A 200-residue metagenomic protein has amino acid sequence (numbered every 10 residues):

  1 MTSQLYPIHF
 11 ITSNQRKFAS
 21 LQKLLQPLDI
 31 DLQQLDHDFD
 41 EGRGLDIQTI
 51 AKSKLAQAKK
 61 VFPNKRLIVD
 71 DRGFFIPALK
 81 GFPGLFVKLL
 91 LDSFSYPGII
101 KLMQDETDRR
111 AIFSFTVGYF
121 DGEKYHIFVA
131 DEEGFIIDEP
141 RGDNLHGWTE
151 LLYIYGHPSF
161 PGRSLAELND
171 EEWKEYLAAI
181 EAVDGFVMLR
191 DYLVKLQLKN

Functional and structural regions predicted by a protein language model:
S3-H9, R16-N200: Anionic-ligand binding patches
